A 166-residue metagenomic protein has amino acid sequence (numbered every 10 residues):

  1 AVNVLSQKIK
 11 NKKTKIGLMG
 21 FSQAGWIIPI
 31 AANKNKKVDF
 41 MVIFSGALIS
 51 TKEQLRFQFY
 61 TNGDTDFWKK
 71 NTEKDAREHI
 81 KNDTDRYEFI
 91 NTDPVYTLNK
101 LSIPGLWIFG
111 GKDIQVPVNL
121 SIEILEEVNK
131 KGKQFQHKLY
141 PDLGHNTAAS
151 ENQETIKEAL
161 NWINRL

Functional and structural regions predicted by a protein language model:
A1-Q7: Alpha/beta-hydrolase active-site loop
N11-F21: Alpha/beta-hydrolase fold nucleophile elbow
G20-A24, I28: Gly/Ala-rich beta-loop-alpha elbow adjacent to hydrolase catalytic centers
I30, K34-E78: Hydrolase active-site cap/lid region
L101, W107-F109, D113: Short beta-strand/loop motif that positions the catalytic acidic residue of the alpha/beta-hydrolase fold
I103, P117-E127: Short alpha-helix in the alpha/beta-hydrolase fold that links the catalytic acid
V128-N146: Catalytic histidine neighborhood in serine/cysteine hydrolases with alpha/beta-hydrolase-type architecture
L143-N146, S150-L166: Catalytic active-site module of serine/aspartate enzymes centered on a nucleophile-bearing elbow/loop
